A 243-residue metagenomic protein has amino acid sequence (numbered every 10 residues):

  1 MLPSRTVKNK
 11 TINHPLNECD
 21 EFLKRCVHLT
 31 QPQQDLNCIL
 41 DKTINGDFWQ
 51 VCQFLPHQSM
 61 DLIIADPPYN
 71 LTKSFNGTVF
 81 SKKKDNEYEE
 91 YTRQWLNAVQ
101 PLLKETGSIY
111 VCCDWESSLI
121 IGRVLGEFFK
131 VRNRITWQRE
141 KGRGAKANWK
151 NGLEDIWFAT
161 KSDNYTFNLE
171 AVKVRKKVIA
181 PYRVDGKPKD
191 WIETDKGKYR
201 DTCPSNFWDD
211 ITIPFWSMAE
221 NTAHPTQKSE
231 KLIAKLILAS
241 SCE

Functional and structural regions predicted by a protein language model:
M1-E243: Core catalytic lobe of class I
